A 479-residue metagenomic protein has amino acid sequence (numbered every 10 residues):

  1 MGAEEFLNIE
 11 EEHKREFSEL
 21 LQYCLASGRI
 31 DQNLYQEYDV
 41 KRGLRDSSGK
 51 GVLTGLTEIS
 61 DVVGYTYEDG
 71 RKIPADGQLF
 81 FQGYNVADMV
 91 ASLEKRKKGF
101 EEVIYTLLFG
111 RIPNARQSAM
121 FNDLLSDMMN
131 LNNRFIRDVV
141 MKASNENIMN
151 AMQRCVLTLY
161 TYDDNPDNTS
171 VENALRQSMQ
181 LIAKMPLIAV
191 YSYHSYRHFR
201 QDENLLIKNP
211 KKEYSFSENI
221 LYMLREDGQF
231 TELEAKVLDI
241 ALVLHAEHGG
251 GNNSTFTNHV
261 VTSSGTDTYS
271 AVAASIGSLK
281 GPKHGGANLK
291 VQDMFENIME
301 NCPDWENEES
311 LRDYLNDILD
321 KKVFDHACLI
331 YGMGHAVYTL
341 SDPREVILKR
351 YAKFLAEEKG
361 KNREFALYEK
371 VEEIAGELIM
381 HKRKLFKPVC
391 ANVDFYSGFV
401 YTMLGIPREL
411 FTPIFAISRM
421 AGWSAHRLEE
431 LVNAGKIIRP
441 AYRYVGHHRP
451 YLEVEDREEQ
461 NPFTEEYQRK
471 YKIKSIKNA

Functional and structural regions predicted by a protein language model:
M1-A479: Non-transmembrane, aqueous-exposed alpha-helical and coiled segments at domain scale
